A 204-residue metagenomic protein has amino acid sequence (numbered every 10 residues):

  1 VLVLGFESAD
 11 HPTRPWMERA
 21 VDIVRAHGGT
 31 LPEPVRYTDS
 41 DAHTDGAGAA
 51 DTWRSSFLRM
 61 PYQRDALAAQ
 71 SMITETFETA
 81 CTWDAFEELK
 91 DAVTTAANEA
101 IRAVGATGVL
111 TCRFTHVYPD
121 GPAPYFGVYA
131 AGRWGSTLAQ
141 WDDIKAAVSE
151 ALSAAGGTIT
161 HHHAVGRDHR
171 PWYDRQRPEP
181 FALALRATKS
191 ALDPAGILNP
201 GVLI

Functional and structural regions predicted by a protein language model:
V1-A147, A151, A155: C-terminal substrate-recognition/cap domain of FAD-linked oxidoreductases
M17, A50, M60, D65 (+3 more regions): Alpha-helix initiation and N-capping motif
Y37, V165, V202: Residue-level "edge-of-site" marker
V117, I159, A164-P171: Small/polar glycine-rich anion-binding or flexible loop at a beta-alpha turn
S153-A164, S190, P194-L198: Alpha-helix capping/hinge segments and adjacent helical runs
D168-I204: Activity-critical C-terminal alpha-helical subdomain
